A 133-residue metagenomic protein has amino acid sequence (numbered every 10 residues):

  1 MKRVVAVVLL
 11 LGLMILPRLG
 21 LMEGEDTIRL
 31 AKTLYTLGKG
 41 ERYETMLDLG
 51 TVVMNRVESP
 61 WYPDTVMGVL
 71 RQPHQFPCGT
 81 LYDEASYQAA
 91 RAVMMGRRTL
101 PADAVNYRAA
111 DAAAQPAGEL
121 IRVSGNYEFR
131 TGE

Functional and structural regions predicted by a protein language model:
M1-M22: Cell-wall glycan-active module
G20-E133: Bacterial extracytoplasmic/cell-wall-associated proteins, especially those involved in peptidoglycan
